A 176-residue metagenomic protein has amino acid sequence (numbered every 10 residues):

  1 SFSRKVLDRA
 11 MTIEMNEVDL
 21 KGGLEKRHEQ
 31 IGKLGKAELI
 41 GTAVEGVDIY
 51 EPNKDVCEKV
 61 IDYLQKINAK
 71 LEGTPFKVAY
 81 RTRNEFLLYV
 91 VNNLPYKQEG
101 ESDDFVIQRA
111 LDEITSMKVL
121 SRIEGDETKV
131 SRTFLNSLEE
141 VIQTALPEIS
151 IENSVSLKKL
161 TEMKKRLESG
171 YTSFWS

Functional and structural regions predicted by a protein language model:
S1-S176: C-terminal regulatory/interaction module of P-loop NTP-utilizing enzymes
